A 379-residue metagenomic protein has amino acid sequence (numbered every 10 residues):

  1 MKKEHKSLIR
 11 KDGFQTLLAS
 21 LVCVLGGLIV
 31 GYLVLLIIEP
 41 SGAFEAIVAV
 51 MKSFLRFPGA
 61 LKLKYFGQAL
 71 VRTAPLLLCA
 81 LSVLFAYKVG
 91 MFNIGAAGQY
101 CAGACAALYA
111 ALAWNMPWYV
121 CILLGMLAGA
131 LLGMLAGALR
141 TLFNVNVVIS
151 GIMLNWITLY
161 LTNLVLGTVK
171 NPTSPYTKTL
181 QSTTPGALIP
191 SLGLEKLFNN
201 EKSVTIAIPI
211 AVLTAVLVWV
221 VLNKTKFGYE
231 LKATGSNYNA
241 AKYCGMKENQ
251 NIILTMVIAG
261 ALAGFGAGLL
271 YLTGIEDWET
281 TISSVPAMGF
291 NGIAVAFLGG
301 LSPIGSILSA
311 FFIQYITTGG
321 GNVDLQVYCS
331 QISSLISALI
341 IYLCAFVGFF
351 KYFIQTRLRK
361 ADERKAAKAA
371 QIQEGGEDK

Functional and structural regions predicted by a protein language model:
M1-G26, S236, Y243-Q250, G320-K379: Cytosolic-side transmembrane-helix boundaries in multi-pass membrane proteins
K2-L78: Membrane-interfacial amphipathic/re-entrant helices at transmembrane-helix boundaries
S7-L18, Y87-I94, A113-P117, L123-T184 (+3 more regions): Short loop segments and helix-boundary regions at transmembrane helix junctions of multi-pass inner-membrane proteins
L35-E39, S53, P58-A113, M126 (+5 more regions): Single transmembrane alpha-helix segments in multi-pass membrane proteins
V147-I149, S203-I210, I252, S284-M288 (+1 more regions): Loop-to-transmembrane alpha-helix initiation sites
N155-K224, I332: Transmembrane helix-bundle core of multi-pass membrane transporters and related energy-transducing complexes
F198-W278, P303-I304: Helix-loop-helix "hairpin" substructures at the membrane interface of multi-pass membrane proteins
A263, Y271-A338: Transmembrane alpha-helical segments in multi-pass inner-membrane proteins
